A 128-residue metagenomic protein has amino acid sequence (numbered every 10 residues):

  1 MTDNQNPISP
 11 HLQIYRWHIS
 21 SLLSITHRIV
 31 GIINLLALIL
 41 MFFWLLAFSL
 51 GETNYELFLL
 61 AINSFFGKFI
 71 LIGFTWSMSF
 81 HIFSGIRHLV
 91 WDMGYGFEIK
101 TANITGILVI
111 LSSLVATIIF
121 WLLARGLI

Functional and structural regions predicted by a protein language model:
M1-I128: Membrane-embedded alpha-helical bundles that constitute the cytochrome b-like, heme-associated redox core of multi-pass
